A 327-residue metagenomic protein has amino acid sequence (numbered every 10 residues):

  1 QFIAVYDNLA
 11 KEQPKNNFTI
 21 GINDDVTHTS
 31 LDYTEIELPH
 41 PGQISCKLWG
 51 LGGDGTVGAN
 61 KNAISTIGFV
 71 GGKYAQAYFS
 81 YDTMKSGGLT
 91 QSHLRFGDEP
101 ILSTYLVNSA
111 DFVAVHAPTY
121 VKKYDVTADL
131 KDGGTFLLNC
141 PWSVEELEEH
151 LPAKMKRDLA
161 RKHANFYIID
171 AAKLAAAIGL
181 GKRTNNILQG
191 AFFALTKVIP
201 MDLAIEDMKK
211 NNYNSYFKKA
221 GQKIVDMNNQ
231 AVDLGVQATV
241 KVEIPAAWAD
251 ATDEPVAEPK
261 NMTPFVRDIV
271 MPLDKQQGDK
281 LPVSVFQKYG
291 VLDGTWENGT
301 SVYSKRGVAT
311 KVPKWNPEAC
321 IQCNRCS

Functional and structural regions predicted by a protein language model:
Q1, G42-G52, T56-Q277: Active-site cofactor/cluster-binding pocket
Q1-S45, V225-V232, V236-K314, Q322: Flexible inter-domain linker/hinge segments
